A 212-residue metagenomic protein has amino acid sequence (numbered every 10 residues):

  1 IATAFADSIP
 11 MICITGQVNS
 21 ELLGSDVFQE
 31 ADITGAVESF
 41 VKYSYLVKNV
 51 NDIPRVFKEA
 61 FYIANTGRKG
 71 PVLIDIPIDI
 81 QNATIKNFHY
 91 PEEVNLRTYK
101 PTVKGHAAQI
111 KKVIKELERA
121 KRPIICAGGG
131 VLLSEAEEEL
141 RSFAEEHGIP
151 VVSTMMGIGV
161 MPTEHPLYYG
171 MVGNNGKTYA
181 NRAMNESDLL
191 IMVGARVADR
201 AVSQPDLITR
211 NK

Functional and structural regions predicted by a protein language model:
I1-K212: N-terminal alpha/beta PP-like core and its mobile active-site loop of ThDP/TPP-dependent enzymes
